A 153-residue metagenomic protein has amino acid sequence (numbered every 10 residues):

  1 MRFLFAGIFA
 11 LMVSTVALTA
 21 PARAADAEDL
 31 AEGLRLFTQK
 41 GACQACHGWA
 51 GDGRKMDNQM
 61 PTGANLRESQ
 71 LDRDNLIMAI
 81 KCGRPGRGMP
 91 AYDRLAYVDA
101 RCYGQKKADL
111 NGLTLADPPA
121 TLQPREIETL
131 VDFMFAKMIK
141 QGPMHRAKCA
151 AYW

Functional and structural regions predicted by a protein language model:
M1-A27, Q141, H145-W153: N-terminal export/targeting leaders of redox proteins
L18-T38, R54, P119, W153: Electrostatic cytochrome c docking/interface patches
E28, E32, L71, N75 (+2 more regions): Extracytoplasmic/secreted proteins, especially bacterial periplasmic and envelope-associated proteins
G33, K40-W49, L130, M134: The canonical Cys-X-X-Cys-His
T38-Q39, L66-L71, L76, D117-L122 (+1 more regions): Flexible gly/pro/ser-rich segments immediately N-terminal to CXXCH heme-c attachment motifs in exported/periplasmic
C43-C46, C82, C102, C149: Disulfide-bonded cysteines in secreted/extracellular proteins and peptides
A50-L113: Gly/Gly-Pro-rich "capping" loops immediately C-terminal to redox-active cysteine motifs in periplasmic/lumenal
V98-W153: C-terminal capping alpha-helices of c-type cytochrome domains
